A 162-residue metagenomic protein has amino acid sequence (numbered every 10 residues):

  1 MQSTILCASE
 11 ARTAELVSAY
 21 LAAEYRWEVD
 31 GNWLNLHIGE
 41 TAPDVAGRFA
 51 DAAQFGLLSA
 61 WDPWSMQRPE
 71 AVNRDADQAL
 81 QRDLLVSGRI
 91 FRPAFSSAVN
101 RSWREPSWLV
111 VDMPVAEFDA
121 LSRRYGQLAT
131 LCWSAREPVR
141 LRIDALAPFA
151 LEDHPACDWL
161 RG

Functional and structural regions predicted by a protein language model:
M1-R82: N-terminal, charge-rich interaction modules
F55-G56, W108, A129-L131: Structural motif
F91-S102: Short, flexible, solvent-exposed loop/turn segments with mixed acidic/basic and small polar residues
S102-V111: Short cationic amphipathic helices and targeting signals
V111-E117: Helix N-cap motif at beta-to-alpha junctions
E117-R136, R142, W159-L160: Helix-rich interaction surfaces within compact, conserved domain-sized segments that mediate assembly or partner
I143-G162: A cross-kingdom feature marking charged/low-complexity
